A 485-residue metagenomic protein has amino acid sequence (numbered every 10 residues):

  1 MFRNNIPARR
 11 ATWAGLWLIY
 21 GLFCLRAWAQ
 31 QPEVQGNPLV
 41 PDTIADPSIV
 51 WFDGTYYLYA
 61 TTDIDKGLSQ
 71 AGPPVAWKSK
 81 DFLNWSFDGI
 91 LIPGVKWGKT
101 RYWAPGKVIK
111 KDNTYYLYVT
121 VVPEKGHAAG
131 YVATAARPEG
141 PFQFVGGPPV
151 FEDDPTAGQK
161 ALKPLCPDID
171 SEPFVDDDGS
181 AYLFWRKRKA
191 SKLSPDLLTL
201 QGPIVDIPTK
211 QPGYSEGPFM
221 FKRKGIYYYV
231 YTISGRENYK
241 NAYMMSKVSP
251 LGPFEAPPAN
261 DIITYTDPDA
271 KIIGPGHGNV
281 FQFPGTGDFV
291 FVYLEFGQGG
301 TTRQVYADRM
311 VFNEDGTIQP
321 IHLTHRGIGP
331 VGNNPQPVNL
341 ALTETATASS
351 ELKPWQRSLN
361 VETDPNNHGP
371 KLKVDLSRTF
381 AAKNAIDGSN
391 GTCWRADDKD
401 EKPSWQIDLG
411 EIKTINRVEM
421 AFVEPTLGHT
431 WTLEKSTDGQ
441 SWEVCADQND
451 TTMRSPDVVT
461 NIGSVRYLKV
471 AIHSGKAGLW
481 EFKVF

Functional and structural regions predicted by a protein language model:
M1-R9: N-terminal secretory signal peptides that target proteins for export/translocation
A14-R26: Bacterial N-terminal signal peptides
Q30-Y102, V108-G213, K222-Y227, Y231-D269 (+3 more regions): Beta-rich carbohydrate-recognition and catalytic domains
S79, Y131-R137, Y239-S249, K413 (+1 more regions): Non-cytosolic beta-sandwich-type ligand-binding/adhesion modules
V175, F221, W405-T414, T460-S464: Extracellular and analogous surface-interaction loops
D288, R417, V465-K469: Short, conserved beta-strand segments of beta-strand-rich sandwich/propeller modules, principally
G332-I412, V423-T426, D447-M453, K483: Disordered, acidic Ser/Thr/Pro-rich linker "stalks" and the adjacent N-terminal cap of the next globular domain
K399-E401, E424-F485: Trp- and acidic/polar-enriched beta-sheet ligand-binding modules for extracellular glycan and matrix recognition
